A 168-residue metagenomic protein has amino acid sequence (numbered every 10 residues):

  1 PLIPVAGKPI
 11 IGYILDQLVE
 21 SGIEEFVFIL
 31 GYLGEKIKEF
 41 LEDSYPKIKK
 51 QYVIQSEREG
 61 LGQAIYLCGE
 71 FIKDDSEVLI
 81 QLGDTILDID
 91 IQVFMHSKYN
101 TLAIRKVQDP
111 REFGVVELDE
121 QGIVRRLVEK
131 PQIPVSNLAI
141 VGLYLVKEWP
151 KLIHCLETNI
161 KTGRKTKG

Functional and structural regions predicted by a protein language model:
I3-P4, K8-Q81, I86, I91-Q92: Conserved N-terminal catalytic core of the sugar/cofactor nucleotidyltransferase
P4, E117, L145-K147: Short, well-ordered beta-strand micro-motif
L61, R111-V115: Glycine-rich phosphate-binding loop of ATP-grasp-fold ATP-dependent ligases
Q81-D84, R105, V146: Active-site flanking residues adjacent to catalytic metal/cofactor-binding acidic residues
I89-E112: Conserved donor-nucleotide/metal-binding helix-loop-beta segment in metal-dependent transferases, i.e., the alpha-helix
M95, I123-G168: Catalytic-core segments of class I nucleotidyltransferases/pyrophosphorylases that form NMP-activated intermediates
L102, V115, L143-L145: Conserved hydrophobic/aromatic beta-strand scaffold that supports enzyme active sites
E117-I123: Short acidic-glycine loop/turn motifs at beta-strand connectors
